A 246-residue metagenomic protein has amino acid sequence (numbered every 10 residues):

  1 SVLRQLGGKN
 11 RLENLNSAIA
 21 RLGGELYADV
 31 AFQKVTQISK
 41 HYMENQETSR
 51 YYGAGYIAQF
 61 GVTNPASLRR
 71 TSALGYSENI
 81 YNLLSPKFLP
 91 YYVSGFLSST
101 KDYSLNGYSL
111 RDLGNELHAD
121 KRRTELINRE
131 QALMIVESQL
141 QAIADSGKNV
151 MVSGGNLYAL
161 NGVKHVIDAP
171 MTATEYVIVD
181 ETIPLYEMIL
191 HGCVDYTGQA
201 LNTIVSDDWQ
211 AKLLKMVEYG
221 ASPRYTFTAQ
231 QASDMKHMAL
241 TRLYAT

Functional and structural regions predicted by a protein language model:
S1-Q37, H41, Q131-Q141: Aromatic- and glycine-enriched glycan-recognition loops and surfaces that form the carbohydrate-binding subsites
F32-K40, Q46-N106, D112-T246: Active-site-proximal substrate-binding groove within the catalytic cores of carbohydrate-active enzymes
